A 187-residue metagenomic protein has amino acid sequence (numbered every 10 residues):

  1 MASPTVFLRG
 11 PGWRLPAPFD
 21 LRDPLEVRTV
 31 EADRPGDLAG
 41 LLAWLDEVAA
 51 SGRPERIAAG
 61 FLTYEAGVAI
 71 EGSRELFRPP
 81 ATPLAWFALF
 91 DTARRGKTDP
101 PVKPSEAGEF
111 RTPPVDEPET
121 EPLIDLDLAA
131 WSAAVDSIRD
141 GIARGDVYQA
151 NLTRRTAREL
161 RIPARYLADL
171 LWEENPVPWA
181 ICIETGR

Functional and structural regions predicted by a protein language model:
M1-R187: Extended alpha-helical targeting/anchoring segments, especially N-terminal organellar/secretory targeting helices
